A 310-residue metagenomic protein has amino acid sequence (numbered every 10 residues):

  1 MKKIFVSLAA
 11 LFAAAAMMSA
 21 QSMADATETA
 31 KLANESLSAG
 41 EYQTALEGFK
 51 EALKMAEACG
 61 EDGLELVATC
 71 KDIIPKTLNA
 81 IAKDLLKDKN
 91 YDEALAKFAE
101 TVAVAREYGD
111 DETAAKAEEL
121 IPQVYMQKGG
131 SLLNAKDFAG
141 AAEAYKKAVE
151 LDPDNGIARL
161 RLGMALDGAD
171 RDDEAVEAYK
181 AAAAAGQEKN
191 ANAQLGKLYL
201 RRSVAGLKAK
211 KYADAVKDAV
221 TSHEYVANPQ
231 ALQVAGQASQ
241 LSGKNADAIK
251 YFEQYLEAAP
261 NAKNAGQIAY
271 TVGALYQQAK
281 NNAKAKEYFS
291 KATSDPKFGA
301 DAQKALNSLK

Functional and structural regions predicted by a protein language model:
K2, M17-D88, D92, A96 (+1 more regions): N-terminal leader/linker segments that initiate helical-solenoid repeat arrays
S38, K76, A80, K87 (+9 more regions): Register position in tetratricopeptide repeats
E57, R106, P153, G186-Q187 (+3 more regions): Short coil turns that delineate tetratricopeptide repeat
D62, D110-D111, A117, V124 (+6 more regions): TPR alpha-solenoid repeat register
L66, I73, A80, L120 (+7 more regions): Canonical tetratricopeptide repeat
A205-K208, A213, K263-G266, Y270-K310: Terminal, low-structured helical/coil segments at or just beyond the last alpha-helical repeat
